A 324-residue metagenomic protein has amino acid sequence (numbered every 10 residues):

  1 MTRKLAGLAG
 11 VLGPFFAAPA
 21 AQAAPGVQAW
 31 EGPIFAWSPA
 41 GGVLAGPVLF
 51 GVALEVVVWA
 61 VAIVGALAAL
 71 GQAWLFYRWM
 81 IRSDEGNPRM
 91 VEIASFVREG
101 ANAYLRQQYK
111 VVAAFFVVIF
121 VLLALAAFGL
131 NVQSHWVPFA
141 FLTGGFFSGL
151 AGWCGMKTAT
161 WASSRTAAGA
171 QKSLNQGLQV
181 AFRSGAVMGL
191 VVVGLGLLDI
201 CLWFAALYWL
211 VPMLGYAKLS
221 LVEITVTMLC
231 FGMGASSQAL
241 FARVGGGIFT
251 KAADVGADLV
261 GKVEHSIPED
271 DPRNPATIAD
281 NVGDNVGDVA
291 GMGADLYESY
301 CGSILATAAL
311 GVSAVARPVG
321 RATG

Functional and structural regions predicted by a protein language model:
M1-G26: N-terminal secretory/membrane targeting signals
A24-G324: Hydrophobic, small-residue-rich transmembrane alpha-helices and their short perimembrane loops in multi-pass membrane
